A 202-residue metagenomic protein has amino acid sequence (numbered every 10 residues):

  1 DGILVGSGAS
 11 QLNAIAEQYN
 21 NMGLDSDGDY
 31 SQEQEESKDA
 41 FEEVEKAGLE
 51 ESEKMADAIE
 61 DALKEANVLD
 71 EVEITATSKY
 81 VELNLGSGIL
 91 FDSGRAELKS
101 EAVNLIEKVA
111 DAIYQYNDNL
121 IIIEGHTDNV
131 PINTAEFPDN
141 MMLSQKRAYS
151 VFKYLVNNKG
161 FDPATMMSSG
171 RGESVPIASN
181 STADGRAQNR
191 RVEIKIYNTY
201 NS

Functional and structural regions predicted by a protein language model:
D1-Y80, G86: Juxtamembrane linker/hinge segments adjacent to a transmembrane helix in small membrane proteins
M55, N84, L90-K108, A112-N119 (+1 more regions): Periplasmic OmpA-like peptidoglycan-binding domain that tethers envelope proteins to the cell wall
